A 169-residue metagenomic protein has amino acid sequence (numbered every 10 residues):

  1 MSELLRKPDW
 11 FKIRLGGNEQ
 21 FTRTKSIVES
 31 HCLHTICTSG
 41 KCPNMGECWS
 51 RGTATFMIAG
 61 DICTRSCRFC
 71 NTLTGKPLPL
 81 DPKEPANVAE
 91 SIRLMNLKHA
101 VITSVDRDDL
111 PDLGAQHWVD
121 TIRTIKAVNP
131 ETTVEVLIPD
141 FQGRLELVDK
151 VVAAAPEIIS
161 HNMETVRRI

Functional and structural regions predicted by a protein language model:
M1-S66: Flexible, acidic/Gly-rich N-terminal and inter-domain linker regions that tether and position cofactor-handling modules
G52-I158, M163-I169: Conserved Radical SAM active-site core
